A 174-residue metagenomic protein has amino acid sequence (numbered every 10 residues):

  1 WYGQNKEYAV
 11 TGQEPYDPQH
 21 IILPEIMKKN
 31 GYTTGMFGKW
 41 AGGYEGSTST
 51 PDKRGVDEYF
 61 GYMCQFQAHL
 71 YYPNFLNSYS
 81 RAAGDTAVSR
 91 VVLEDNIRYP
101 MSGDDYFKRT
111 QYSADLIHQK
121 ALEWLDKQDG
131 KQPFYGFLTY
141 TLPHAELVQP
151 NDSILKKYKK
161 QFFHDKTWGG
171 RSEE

Functional and structural regions predicted by a protein language model:
W1-E174: Formylglycine-dependent sulfatase
